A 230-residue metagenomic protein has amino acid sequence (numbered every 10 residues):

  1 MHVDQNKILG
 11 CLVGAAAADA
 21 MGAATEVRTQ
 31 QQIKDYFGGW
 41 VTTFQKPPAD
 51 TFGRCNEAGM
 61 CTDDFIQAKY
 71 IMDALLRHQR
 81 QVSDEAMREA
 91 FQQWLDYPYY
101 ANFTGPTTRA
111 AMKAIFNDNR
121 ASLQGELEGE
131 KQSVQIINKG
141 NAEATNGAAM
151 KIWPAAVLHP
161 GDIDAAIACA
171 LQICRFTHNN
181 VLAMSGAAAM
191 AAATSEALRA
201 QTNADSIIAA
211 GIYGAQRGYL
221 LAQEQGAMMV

Functional and structural regions predicted by a protein language model:
M1-V230: Structured, active/binding-site neighborhoods that engage oxygen-rich ligands
